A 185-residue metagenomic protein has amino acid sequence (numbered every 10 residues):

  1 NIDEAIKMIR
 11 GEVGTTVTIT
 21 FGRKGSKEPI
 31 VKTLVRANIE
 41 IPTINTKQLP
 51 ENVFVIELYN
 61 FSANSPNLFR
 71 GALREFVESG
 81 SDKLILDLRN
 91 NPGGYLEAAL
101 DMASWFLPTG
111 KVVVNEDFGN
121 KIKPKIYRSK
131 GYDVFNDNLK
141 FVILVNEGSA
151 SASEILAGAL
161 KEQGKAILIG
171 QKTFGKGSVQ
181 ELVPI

Functional and structural regions predicted by a protein language model:
I2-P184: Cleft-lining beta-strand/loop regions that shape enzyme active-site pockets
